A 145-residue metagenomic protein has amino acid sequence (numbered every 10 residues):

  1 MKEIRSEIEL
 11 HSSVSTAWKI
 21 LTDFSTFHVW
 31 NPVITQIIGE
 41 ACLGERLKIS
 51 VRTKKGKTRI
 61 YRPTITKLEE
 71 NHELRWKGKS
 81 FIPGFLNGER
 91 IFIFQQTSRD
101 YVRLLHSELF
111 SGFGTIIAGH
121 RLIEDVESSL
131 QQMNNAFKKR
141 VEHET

Functional and structural regions predicted by a protein language model:
M1-C42: Hydrophobic ligand-binding cavity/cleft-lining segments
K2, E45-L47, R90, V102: Short beta-strand micro-motifs in enzyme catalytic cores
T16-L21, F27, L47-I49, I65 (+3 more regions): Hydrophobic pocket/interface hotspot
Q36-E40, I49, Q95-Q96, I123-V126: Juxtamembrane/interface motifs at transmembrane-helix termini
I38, K55-R103, L109-G114: Hydrophobic-ligand binding "helix-grip"
S50-K54: Short aromatic-glycine motifs in intrinsically disordered, low-complexity regions
R103, L109-T145: A conserved amphipathic terminal alpha-helix motif
